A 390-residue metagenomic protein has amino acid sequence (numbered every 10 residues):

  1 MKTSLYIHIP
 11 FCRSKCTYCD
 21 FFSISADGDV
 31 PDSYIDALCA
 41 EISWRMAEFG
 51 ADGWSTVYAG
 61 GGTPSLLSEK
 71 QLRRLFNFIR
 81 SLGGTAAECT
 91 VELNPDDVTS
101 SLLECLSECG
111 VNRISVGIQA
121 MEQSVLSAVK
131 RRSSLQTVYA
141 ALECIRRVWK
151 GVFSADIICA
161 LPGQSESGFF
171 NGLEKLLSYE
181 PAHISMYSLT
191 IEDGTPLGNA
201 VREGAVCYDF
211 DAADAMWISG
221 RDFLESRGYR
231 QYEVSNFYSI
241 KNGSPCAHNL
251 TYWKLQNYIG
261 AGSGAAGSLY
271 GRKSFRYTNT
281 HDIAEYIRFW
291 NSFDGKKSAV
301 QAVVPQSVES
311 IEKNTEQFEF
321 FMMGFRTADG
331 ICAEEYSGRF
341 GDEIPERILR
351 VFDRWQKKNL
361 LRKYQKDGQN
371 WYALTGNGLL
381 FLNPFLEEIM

Functional and structural regions predicted by a protein language model:
M1-I9: Immediate flanking context of iron-sulfur cluster ligation sites
K2, S23-A47, G53-D342: C-terminal scaffold of the Radical SAM
I9-F11, T190, D367: A generic beta-sheet turn/junction motif
P10-S23: Local cysteine-cluster metal-coordination motifs and their immediate loop/turn environment, predominantly Fe-S cluster
D342-Q356: Short amphipathic alpha-helical interaction segments
Q356-D367: A short, conserved structural fragment
G368-T375: Minor-groove-contacting beta-hairpin "wing" of winged helix-turn-helix DNA-binding domains
N377-M390: Short, amphipathic alpha-helical interaction segments positioned at domain boundaries
